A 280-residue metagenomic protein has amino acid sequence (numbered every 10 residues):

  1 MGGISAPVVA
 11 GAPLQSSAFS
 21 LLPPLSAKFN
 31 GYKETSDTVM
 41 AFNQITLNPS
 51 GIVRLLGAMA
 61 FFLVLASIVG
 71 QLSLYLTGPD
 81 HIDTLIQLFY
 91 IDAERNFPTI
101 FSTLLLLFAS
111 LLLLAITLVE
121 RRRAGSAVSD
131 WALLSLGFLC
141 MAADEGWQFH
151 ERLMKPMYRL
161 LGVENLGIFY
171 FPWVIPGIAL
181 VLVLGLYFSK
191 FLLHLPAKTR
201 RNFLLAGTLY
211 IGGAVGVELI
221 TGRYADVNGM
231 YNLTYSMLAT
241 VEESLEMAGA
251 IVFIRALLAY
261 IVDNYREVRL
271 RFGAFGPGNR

Functional and structural regions predicted by a protein language model:
F19-N48: Short, Lys/Arg-rich, polar N-terminal cytosolic tail immediately upstream of the first transmembrane signal-anchor
F61-D80: Alpha-helical transmembrane segments of multi-pass membrane proteins
P79-R95, R159-L161: Perimembrane loop-to-helix junctions flanking transmembrane segments
F101-A115, I175-L184, S244-Y260: Hydrophobic cores of alpha-helical transmembrane segments in multi-pass inner/ER membrane proteins, independent
L118-V128, K190-R201: Membrane-interface helix-boundary motifs at transmembrane edges
D130-L134, F138, P196-G222: Alpha-helical transmembrane segments of multi-pass integral membrane proteins
A142-G185: Membrane-proximal helix-loop-helix units in multi-pass membrane proteins
H150-L160, I220-E242: Interfacial helix-loop-helix junctions of multi-pass membrane proteins
